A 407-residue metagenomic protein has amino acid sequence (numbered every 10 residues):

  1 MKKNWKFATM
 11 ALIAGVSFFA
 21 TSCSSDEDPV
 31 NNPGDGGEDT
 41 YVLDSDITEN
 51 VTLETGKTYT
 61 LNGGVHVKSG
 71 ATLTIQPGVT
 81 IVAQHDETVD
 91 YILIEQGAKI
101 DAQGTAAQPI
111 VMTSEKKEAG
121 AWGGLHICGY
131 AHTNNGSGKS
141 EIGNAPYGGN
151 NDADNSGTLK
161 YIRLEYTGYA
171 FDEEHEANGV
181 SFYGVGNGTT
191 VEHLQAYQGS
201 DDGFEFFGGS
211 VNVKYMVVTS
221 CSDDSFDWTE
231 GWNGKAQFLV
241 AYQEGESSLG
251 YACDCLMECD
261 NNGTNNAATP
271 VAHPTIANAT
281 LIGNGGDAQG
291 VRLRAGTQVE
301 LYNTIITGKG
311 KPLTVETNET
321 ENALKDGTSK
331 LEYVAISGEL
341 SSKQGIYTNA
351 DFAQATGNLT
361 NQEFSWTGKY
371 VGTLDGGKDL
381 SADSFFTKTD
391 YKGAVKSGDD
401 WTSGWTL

Functional and structural regions predicted by a protein language model:
M1-A11, G15-L43: Bacterial Sec-dependent N-terminal signal peptides
V30-T74, Q84-G97, G104, T113-D201 (+2 more regions): Extracellular beta-rich repeat passengers
Q108-P109: Glycine-rich loop(s) and the adjacent beta-strand/alpha-helix scaffold that form part
